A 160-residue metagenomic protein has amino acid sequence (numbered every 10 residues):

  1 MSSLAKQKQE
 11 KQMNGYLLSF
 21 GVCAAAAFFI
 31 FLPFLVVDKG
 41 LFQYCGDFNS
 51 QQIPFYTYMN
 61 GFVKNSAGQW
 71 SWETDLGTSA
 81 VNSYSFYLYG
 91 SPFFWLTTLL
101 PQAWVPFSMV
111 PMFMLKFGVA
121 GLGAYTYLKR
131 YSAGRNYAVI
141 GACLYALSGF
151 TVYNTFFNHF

Functional and structural regions predicted by a protein language model:
M1-L35: Start-transfer (signal-anchor) and selected internal transmembrane alpha helices of multi-pass inner/ER membrane
E10-L17, A103-P106, V110-F113, S132-R135: Membrane-water interface of alpha-helical transmembrane segments
M13, L76-G77, Y137-V139: Short hydrophobic "helix-edge" motifs at membrane interfaces and signal-peptide entry regions
L17-G21, P111, V139-C143: Hydrophobic alpha-helical transmembrane segments
S19, K116, G121-A124, R130-Y131: Functionally constrained cores in energy, signaling, and assembly domains
F20, F42, R135: Residue-level detector of functional hotspots within protein domains
A26-G121, C143-F160: Membrane-interface coil-to-helix junctions
Y125-L147: Transmembrane-helix signature of polytopic, membrane-embedded enzymes that assemble or transfer cell-envelope glycans
